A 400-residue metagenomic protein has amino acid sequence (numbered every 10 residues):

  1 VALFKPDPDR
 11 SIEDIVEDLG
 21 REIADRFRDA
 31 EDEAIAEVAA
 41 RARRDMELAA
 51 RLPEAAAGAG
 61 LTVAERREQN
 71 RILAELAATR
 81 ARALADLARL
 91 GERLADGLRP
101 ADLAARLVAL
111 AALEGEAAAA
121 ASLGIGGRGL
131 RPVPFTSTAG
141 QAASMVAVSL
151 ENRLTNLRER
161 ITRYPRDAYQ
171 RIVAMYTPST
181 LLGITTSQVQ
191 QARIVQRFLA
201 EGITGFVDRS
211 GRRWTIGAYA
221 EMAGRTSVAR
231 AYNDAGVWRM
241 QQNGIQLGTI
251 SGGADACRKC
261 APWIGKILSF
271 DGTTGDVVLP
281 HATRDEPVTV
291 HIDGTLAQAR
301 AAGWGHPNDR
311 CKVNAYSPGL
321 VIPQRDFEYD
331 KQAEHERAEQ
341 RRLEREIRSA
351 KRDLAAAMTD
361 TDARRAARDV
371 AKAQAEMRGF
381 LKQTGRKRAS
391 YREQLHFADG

Functional and structural regions predicted by a protein language model:
V1-L199, G319-L320, Q324-G400: N-terminal leader/targeting and assembly helices and adjacent pre-domain segments
Q191-R212, S227: The feature marks a conserved, polyanion-engaging helical scaffold used by nucleic-acid processing enzymes and innate
F206, W214-P318: Acidic, glycine-rich two-metal-ion catalytic cores of nucleic acid-processing enzymes
